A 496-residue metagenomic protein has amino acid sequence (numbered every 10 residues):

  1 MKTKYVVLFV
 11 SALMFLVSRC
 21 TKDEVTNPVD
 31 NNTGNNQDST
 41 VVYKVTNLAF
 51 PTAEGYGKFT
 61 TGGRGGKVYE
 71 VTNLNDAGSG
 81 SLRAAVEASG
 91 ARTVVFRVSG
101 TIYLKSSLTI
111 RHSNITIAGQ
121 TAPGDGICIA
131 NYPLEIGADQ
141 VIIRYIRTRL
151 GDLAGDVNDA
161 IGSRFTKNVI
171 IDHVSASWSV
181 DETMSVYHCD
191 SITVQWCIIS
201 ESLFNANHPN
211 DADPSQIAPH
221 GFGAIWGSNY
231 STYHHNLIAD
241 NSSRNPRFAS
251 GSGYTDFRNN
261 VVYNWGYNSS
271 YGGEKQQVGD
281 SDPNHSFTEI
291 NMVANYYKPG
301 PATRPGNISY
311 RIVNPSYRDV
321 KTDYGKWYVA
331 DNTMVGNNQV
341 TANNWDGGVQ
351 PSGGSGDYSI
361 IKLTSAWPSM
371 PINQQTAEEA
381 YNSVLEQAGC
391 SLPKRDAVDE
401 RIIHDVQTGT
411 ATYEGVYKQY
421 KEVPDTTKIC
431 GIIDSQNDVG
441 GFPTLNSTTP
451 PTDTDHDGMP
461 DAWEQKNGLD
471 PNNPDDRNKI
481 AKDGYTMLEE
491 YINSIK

Functional and structural regions predicted by a protein language model:
M1-S18: Sec-dependent bacterial lipoprotein signal peptides
M14-V42: Bacterial Sec-dependent N-terminal signal peptides
L48-V94: Acidic Gly/Asp/Thr-rich repetitive segments characteristic of extracellular carbohydrate-active and adhesion proteins
R83-G90, I102-T116, D125-R144, L150-K167 (+1 more regions): Extracellular beta-strand-rich solenoid/capping regions of secreted or surface-exposed proteins that bind or remodel
N114, G119, D139-L150, K167-W178 (+4 more regions): Right-handed parallel beta-helix
I129-L134, A154-G162, W178-V186, N207-S228 (+3 more regions): Extracellular beta-strand/beta-solenoid scaffold signature
G251, D256-Q436: Extracellular beta-rich repeat passengers
Q436-K496: Extracellular calcium-associated, cysteine-rich motifs in secreted modular proteins
